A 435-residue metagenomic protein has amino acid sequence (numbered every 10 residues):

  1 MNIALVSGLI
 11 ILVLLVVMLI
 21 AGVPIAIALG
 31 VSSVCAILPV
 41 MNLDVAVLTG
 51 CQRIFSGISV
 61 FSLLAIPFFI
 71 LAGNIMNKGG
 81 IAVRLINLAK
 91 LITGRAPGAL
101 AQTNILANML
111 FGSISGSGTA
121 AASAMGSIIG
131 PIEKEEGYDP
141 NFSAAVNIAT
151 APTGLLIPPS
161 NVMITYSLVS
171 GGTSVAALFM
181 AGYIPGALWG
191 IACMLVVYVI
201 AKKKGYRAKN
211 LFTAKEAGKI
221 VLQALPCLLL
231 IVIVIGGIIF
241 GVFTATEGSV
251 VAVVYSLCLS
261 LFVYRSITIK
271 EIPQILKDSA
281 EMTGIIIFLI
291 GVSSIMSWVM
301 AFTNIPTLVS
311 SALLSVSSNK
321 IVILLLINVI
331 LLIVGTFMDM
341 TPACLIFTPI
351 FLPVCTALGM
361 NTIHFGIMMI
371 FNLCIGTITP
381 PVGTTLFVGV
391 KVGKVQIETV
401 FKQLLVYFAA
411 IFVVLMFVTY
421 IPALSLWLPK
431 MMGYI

Functional and structural regions predicted by a protein language model:
M1-I435: Alpha-helical transmembrane segments of multi-pass membrane transport proteins
